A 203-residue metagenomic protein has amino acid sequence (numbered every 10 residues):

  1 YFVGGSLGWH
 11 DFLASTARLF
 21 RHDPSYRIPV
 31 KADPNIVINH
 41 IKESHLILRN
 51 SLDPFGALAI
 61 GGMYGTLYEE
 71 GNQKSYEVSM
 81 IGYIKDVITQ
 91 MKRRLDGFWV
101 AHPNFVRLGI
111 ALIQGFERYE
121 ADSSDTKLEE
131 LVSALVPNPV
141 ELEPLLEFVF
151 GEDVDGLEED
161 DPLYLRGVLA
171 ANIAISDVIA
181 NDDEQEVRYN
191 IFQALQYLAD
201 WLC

Functional and structural regions predicted by a protein language model:
Y1-C203: Conserved alpha/beta-domain cores
